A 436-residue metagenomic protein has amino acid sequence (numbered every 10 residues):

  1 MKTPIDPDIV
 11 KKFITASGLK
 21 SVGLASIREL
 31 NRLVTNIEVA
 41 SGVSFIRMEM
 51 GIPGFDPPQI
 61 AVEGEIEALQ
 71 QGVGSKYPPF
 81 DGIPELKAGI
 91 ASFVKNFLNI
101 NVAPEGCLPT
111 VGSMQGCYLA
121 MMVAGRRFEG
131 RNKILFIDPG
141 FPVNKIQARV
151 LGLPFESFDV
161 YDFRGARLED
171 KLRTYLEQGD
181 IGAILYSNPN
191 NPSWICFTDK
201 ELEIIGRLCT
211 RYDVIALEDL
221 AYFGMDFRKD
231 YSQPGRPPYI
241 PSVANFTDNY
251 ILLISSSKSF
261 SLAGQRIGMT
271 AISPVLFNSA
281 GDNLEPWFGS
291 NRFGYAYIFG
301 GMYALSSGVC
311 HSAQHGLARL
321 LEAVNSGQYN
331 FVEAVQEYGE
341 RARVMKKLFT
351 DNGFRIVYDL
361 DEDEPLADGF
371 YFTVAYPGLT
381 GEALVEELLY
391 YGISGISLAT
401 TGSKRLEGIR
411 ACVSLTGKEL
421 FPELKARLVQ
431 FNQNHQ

Functional and structural regions predicted by a protein language model:
K2, S92, N96, I100-V102 (+4 more regions): PLP-dependent enzyme catalytic core of the Aspartate aminotransferase-like
T3-V10, S17-Q115, L321-Q328, N434-Q436: N-terminal small-domain helix-loop-helix segment of the aminotransferase-like
S41, L151, R211-Y212, Y391 (+1 more regions): Helix C-cap/helix->beta junction micro-motif
G54, S257, D361-E364, T400-S403: AMP-binding (ANL) adenylation modules
Q70-Y212, L217, F223-F246, A426: Conserved core of the PLP fold type I
F246-Q336, N432: Conserved core segment of the aminotransferase class I/II
A271, T373-A375, C412-S414: Short hydrophobic/aromatic beta-strand micro-patches that form the beta-sheet surface supporting nucleotide- or nucleic
H311-Q314, A318, F331-K346, T350 (+1 more regions): Conserved glycine-rich beta-strand-loop-beta hairpin in the small C-terminal domain of fold type I
